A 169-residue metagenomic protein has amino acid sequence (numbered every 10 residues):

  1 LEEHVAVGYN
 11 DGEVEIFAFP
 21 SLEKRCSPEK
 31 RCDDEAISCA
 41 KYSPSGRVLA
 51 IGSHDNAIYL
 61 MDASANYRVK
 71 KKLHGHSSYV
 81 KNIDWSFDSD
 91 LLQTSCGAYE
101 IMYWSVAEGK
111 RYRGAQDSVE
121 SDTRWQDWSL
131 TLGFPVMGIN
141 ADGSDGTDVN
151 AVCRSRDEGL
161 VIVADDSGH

Functional and structural regions predicted by a protein language model:
L1-H169: WD40-repeat beta-propeller superdomains and closely related acidic/aromatic-rich repeat-like regions
